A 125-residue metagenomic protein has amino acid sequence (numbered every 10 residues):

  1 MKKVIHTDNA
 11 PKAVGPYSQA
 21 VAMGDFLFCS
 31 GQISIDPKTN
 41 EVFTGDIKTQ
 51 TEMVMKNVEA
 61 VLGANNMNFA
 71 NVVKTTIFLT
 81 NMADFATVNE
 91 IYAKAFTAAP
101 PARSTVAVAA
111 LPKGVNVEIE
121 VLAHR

Functional and structural regions predicted by a protein language model:
K2-R125: Short, polar/acidic, helix-capping and beta-turn segments at strand->helix junctions that line the mouths
